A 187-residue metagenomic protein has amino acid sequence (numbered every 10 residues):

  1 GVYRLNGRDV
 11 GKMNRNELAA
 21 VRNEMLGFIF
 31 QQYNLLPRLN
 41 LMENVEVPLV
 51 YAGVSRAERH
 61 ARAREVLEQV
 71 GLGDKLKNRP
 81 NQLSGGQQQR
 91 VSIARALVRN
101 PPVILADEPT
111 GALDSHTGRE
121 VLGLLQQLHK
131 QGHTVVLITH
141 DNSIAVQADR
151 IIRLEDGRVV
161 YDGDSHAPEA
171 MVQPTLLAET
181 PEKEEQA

Functional and structural regions predicted by a protein language model:
G1-L154: ABC family nucleotide-binding domain
P48, S143, I151, D164 (+1 more regions): Intrinsically disordered, low-complexity regions of eukaryotic proteins
R158-E185: Conserved beta-strand-loop-alpha-helix hinge in the C-terminal portion of ABC ATPase nucleotide-binding domains
